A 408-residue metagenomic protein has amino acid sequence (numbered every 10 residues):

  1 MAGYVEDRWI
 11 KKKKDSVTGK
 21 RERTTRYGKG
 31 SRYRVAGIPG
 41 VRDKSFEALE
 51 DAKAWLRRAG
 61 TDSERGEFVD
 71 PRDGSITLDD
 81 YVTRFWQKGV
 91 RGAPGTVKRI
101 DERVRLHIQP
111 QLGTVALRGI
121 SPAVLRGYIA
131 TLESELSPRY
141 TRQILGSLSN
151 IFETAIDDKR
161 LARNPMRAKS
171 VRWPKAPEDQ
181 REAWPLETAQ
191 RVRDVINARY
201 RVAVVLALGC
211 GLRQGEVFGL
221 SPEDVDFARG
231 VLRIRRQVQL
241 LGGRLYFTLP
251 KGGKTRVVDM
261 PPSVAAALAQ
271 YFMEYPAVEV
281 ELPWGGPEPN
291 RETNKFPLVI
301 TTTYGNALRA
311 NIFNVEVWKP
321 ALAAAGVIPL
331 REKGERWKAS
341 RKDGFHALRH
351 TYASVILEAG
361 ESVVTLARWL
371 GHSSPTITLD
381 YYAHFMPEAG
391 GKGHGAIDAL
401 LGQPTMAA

Functional and structural regions predicted by a protein language model:
M1, D194, R229, L240-V264 (+10 more regions): C-terminal secondary-structure termini that scaffold catalytic or DNA-interacting sites
M1-G28: Short N-terminal "domain-start" leader segments that mark the transition from disordered tails or signal peptides into
E22-A123, G127, M273-N306, P387: N-terminal DNA-binding module of tyrosine recombinases/phage integrases
K44-A48, G74-S75, D79, T83-P165 (+5 more regions): N-terminal core-binding DNA-recognition domain of tyrosine site-specific recombinases/integrases
T83, G119-P122, R163, D194 (+4 more regions): Phosphate-coordinating loops and pocket residues in cytosolic domains that bind phosphorylated ligands
P138, R142-G146, D157-L220, A228 (+8 more regions): Basic, Lys/Arg- and aromatic-enriched nucleic-acid-binding interface segment
R167, R229-I234, G344, V355 (+2 more regions): Short functional hotspots where side chains directly engage DNA or cofactors
R191-R201, C210, V258, Y275-N290 (+4 more regions): Short, basic (Lys/Arg/His-rich) helix/loop patches that form interaction surfaces in the mid-to-C-terminal regions
